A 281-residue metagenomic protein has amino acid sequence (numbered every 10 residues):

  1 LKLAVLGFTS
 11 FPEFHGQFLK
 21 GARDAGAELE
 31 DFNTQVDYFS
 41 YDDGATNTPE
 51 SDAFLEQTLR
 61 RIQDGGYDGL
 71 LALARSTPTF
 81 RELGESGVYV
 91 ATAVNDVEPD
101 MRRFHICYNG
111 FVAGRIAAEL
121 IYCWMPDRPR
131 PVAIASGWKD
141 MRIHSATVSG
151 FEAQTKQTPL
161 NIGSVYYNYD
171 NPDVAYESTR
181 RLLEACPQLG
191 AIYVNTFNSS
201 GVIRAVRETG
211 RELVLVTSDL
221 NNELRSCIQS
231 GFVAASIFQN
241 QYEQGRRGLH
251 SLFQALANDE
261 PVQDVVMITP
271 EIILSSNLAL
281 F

Functional and structural regions predicted by a protein language model:
L1-A53: Amphipathic helical "hinge" segments at domain boundaries
A4-T9, A93, A135, Y193: Short hydrophobic segments within beta-strands
E13-D31, A113-A117, R142-N161, S178 (+2 more regions): Short, solvent-exposed amphipathic alpha-helices that sit in or adjacent to ligand/effector-binding or catalytic
L55-Q57, G65-E85, F151, Y167-R225: Hydrophobic alpha-helical
G69, G87-A91, F104, P131 (+1 more regions): Proline-centered loop/turn at the N-terminus of a beta-strand
R75-V112, N221-A234: Flexible loop/hinge segments that line or gate small-molecule binding clefts
H105-P131, A175-Y176, L224, Q239-A257: Hydrophobic alpha-helical segments within soluble ligand-binding/sensing domains
K139, A153-T155, N240-F281: Hinge/cleft segment of the Venus flytrap/periplasmic-binding protein
